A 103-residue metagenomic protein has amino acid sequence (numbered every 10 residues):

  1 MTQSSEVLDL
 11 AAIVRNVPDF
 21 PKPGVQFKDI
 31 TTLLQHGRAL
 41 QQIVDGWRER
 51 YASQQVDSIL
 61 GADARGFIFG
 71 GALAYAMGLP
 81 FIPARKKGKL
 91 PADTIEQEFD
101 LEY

Functional and structural regions predicted by a protein language model:
M1-Y103: PRPP-associated nucleotide enzymes
